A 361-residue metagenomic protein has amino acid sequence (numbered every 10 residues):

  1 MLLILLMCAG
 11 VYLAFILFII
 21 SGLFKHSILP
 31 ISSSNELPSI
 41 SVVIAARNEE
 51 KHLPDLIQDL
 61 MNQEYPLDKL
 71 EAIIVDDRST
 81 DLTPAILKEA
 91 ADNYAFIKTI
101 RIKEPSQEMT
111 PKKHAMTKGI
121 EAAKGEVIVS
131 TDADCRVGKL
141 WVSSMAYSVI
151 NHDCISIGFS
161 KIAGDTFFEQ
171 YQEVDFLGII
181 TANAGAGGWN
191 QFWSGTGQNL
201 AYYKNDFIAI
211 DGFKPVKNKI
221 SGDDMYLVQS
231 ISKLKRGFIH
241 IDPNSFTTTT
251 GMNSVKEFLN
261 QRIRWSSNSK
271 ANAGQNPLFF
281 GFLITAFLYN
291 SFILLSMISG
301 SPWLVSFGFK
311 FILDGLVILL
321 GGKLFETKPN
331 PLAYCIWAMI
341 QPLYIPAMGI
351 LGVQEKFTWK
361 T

Functional and structural regions predicted by a protein language model:
M1-E36, I318: N-terminal membrane-anchoring/stem segments of glycan-assembly enzymes
G22-I31, E49-Q63: Short, well-formed alpha-helical segments that are part of the catalytic scaffolds of diverse glycosyltransferases
S34, L283-K356: Membrane-embedded multi-pass helical conduit in multi-pass membrane proteins, especially envelope-biosynthetic
P38-S41, E71, Y226: Cell-envelope/extracellular polymer assembly enzymes that use nucleotide-activated donors
I57-P105: Acidic donor-binding segment of Leloir-type glycosyltransferases
L82, T131-S148: Acidic donor-binding/catalytic loop of UDP-sugar-dependent glycosyltransferases, especially processive GT2
M116, I128: Short aromatic/hydrophobic "clamp" motif used to bind/position activated sugar donors
V149, I155-I180, N205-I208, F213-P277: Catalytic donor/gating beta->alpha subdomain of glycosyltransferases that bind UDP-sugars
